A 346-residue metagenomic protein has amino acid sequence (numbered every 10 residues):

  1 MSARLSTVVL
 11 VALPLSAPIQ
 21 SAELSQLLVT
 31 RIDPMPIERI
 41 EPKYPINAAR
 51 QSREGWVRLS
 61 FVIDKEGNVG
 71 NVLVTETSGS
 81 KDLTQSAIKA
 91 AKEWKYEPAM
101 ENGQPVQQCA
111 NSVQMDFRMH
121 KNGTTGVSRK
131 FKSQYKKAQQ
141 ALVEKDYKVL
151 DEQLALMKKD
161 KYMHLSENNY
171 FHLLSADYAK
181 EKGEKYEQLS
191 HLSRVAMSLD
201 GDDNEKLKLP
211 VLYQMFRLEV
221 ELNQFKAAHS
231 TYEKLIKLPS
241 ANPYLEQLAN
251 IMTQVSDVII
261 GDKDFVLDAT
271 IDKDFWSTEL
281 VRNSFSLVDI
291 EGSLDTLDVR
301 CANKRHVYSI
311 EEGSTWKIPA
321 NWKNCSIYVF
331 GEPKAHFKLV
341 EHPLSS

Functional and structural regions predicted by a protein language model:
M1-T7: Bacterial N-terminal signal peptides that target proteins for export
P14-P18: N-terminal signal peptide c-region/cleavage motif recognized by signal peptidases
A22-V62, S86-F131, A155-L156: Short proline/glycine- and basic residue-enriched helix-capping loop/turn segments at helix->loop/beta transitions
D64-V69: Short, glycine-anchored, charge-dense loop/turn motifs used at functional sites
T75-L83: A short acidic/small-residue loop/turn micro-motif
Q134-I260: Alpha-helical protein-protein interaction scaffolds
K263-S284, E291-S293, R300-K323, P333: Short, solvent-exposed S/T- and G/P-enriched segments that are highly enriched in secreted/extracellular and lumenal
E332-S346: Exposed low-complexity, polar/acidic, P/S/T/G-rich flexible segments that act as propeptides, protease-susceptible
